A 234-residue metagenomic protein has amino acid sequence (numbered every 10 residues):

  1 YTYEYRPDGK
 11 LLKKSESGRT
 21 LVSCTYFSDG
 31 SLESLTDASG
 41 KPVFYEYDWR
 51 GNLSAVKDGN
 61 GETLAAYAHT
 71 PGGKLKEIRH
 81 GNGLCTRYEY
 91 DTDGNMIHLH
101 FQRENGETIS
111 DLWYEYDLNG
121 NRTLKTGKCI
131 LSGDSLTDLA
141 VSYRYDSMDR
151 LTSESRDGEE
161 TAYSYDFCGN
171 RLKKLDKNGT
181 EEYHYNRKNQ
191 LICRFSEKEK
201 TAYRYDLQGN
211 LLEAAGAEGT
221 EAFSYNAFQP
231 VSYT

Functional and structural regions predicted by a protein language model:
Y1-E16, T20-D37, K41-D58, E62-H80 (+7 more regions): Beta-strand elements of repeat-based all-beta scaffolds
